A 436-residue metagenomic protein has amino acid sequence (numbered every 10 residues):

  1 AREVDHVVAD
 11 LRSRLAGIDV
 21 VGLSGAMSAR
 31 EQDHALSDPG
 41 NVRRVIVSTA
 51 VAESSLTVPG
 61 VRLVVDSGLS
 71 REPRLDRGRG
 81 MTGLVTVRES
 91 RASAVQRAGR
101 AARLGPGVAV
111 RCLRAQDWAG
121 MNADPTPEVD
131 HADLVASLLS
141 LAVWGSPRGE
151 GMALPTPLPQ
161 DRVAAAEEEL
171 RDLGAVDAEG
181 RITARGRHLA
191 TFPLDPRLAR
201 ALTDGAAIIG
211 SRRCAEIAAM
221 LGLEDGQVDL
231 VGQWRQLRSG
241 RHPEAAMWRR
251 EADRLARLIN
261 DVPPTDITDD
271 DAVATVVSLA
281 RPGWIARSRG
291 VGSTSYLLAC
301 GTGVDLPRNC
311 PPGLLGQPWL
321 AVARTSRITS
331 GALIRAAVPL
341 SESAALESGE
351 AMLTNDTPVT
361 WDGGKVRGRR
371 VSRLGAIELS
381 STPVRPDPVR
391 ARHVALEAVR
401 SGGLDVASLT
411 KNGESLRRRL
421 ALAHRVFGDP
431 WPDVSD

Functional and structural regions predicted by a protein language model:
A1-A201: P-loop NTPase motor module signature
R2, H6, I46, A50 (+18 more regions): Generic recognition of stable, solvent-exposed alpha-helical segments in well-folded globular domains
A16, V58, A102-G105, H131-L134 (+5 more regions): A generic structural signal for short, non-catalytic loop/turn and secondary-structure boundary residues
G17, A35, T265-D266, G301: Polar low-complexity intrinsically disordered regions
R74-R77, L315-W319: A short, polar/proline- and glycine-enriched secondary-structure boundary/capping micro-motif
A206: Accessory DNA-binding and partner-docking regions appended to nucleic-acid-acting proteins, especially the terminal
R212-S295, T302, P311, Q317-D436: Acidic, serine/threonine- and proline-rich low-complexity intrinsically disordered segments
P307-R308: Short linear motifs in exposed loops
